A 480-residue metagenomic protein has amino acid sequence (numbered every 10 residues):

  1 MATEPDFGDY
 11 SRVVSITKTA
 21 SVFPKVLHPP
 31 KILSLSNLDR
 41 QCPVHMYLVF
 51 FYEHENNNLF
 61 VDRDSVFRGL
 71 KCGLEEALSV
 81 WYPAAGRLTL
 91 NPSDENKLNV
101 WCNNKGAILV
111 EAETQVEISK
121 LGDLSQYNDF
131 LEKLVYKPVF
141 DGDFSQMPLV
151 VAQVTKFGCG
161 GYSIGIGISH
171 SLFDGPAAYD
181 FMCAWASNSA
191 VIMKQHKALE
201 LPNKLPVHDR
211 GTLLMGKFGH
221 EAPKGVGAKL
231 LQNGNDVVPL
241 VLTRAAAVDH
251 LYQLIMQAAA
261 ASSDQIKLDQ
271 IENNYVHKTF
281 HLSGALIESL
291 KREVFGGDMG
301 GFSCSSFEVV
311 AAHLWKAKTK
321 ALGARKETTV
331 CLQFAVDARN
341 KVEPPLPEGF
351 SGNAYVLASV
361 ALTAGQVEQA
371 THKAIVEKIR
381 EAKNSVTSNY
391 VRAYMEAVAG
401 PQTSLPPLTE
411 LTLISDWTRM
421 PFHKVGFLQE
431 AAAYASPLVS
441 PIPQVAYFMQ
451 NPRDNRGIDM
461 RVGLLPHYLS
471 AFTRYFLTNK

Functional and structural regions predicted by a protein language model:
M1-I32, G69: Cytosolic, low-complexity regulatory segments enriched in Ser/Pro/Gly with interspersed Lys/Arg in eukaryotic signaling
S11, D209, Q253, S351 (+8 more regions): Compositionally biased, intrinsically disordered low-complexity regions enriched in proline and serine
A20-H28, C42-P83, R87-L413, W417-R419: Soluble acyl-CoA-dependent acyltransferase catalytic core bearing the H(X)4D motif
K25-L35, L428-Y434: Short, polar loop/linker segments at the starts of domains and inter-domain junctions
L35, D39, L149-T155, P443-N451: Short, surface-exposed beta-strand/loop micro-motifs that present aromatic residues
T409-K480: Low-complexity, glycine/alanine/valine/leucine- and proline-rich hydrophobic stretches
